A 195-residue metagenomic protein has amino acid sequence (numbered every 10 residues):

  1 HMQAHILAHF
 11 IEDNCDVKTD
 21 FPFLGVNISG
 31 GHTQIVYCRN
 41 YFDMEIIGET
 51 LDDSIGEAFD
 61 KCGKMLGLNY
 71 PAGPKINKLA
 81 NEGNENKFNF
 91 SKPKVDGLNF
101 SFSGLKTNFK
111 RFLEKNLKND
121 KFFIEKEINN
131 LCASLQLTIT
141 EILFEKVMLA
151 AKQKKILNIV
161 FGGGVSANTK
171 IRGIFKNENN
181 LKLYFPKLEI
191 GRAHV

Functional and structural regions predicted by a protein language model:
H1-H194: Acidic, glycine-enriched active-site microenvironments
